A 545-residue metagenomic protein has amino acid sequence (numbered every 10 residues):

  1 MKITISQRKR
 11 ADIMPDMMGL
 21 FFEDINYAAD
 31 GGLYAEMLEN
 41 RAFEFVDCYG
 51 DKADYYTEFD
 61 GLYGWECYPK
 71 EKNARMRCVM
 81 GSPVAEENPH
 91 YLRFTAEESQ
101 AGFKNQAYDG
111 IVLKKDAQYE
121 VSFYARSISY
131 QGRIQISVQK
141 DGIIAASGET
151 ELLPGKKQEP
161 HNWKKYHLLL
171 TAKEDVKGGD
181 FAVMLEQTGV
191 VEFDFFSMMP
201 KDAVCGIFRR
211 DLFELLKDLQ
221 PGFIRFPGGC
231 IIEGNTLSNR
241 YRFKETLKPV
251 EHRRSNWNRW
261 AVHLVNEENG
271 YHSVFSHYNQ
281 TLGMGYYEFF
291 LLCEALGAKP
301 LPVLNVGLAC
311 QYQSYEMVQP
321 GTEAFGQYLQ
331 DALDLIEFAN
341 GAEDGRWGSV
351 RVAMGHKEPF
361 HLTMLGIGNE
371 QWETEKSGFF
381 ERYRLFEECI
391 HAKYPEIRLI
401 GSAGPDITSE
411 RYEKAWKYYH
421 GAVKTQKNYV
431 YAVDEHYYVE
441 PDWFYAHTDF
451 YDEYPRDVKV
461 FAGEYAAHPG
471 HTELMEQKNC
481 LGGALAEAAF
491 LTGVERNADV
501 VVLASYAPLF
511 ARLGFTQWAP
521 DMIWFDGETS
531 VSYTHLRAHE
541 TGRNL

Functional and structural regions predicted by a protein language model:
M1-T281, K299, M317-G326, K376-S377 (+2 more regions): Extracellular and organelle-lumenal recognition/adhesion modules and their flexible linkers in secreted
A203-L219, L282, Y286-L292, E323-P359 (+2 more regions): An active-site-proximal structural segment forming one wall of the substrate-binding cleft that immediately precedes
G228, Q311, E343-E375: Active-site groove signature of glycoside hydrolases
E316-P320, P405-E435, L513-W518: Substrate-binding cleft/loops of secretory-pathway carbohydrate-active enzymes
R351-V352, H391-E410, V460-G463, V502-A507: Aromatic-lined carbohydrate-recognition surfaces of secreted/lumenal glycan-active proteins
E358-W372, A415-W443, R456-A467: Aromatic- and acid-rich polysaccharide-binding/catalytic face of secreted or lumenal carbohydrate-active enzymes
A432-F515, D526-V531: Catalytic-core region of carbohydrate-active enzymes that cleave or remodel glycosidic bonds
T534-G542: Conserved small/polar residues in nucleotide/adenosyl-binding loops
